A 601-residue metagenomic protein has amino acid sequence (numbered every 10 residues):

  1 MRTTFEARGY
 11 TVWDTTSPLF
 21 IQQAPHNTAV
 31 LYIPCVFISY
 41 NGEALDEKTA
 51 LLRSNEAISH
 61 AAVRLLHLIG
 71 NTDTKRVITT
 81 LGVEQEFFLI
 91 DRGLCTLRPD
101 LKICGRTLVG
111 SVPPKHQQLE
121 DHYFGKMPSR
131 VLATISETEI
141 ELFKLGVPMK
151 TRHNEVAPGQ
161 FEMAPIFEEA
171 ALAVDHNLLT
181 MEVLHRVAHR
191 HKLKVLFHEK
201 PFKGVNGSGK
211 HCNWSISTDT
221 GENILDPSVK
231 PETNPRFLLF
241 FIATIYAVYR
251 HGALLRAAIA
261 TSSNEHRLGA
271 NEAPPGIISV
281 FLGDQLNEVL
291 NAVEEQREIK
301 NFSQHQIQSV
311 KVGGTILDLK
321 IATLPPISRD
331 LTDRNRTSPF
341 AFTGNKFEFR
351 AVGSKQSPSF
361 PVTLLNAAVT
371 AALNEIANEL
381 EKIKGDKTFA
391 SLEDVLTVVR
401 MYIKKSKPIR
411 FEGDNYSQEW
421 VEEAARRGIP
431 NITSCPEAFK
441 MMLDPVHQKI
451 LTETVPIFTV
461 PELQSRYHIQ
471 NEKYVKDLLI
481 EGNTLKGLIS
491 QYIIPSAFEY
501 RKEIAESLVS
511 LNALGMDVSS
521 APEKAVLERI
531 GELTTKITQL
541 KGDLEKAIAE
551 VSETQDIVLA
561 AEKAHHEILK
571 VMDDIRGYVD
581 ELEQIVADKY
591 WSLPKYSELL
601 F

Functional and structural regions predicted by a protein language model:
M1-F197, N206-Y467: Glycine-rich, acidic/polar active-site loops that bind/position phosphate-bearing ligands
P201: Glycine-rich N-terminal segment of FAD-binding domains in flavoprotein oxidoreductases, spanning the beta-loop-helix
E393, V399-F601: C-terminal amphipathic alpha-helical interaction region
